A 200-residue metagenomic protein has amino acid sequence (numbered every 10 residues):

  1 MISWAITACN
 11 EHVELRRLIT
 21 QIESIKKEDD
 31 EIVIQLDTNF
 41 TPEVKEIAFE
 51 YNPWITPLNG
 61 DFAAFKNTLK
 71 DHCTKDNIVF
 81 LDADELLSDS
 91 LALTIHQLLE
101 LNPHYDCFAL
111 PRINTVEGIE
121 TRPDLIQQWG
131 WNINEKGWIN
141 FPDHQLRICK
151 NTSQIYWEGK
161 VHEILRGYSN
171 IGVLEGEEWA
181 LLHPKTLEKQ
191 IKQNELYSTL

Functional and structural regions predicted by a protein language model:
M1-S3: Cell-envelope/extracellular polymer assembly enzymes that use nucleotide-activated donors
T7-C9, D37: Cofactor-binding loop segments of dinucleotide-utilizing enzymes, especially the Rossmann-like FAD- and NAD(P)+-binding
N10-I25: Short, well-formed alpha-helical segments that are part of the catalytic scaffolds of diverse glycosyltransferases
R16-T20, D71, L182: Amphipathic, non-transmembrane alpha-helical secondary structure
R17-Q21, T41, A64-N67: A generic local structural motif
Q21-S24, E28, I32-A48, D82-E85: A conserved acidic beta->alpha catalytic loop
K45-A64, T68-H72: Conserved donor nucleotide-binding strand/loop of the catalytic core
F62-K70, N77, L86-L200: Catalytic-site signature of metal-activated, phosphate-bearing donor transferases, centered on the GT-A/GT-A-like
